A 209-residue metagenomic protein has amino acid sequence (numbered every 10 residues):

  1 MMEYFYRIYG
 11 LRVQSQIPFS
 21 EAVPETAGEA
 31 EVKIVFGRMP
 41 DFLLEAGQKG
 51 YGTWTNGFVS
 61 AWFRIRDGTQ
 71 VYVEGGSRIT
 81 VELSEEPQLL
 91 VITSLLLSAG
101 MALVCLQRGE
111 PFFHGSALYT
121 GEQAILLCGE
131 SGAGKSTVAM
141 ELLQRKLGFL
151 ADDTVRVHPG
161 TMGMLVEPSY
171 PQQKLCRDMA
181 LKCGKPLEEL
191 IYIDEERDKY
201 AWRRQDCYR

Functional and structural regions predicted by a protein language model:
M1-Q88: Long, basic/Gly/Ser/Thr-rich N-terminal segments that mediate initial subcellular attachment or targeting
M2-P18, A22-V23, T120-E130, R145-R209: Glycine-rich, often acidic-flanked micro-motifs that create phosphate/phosphodiester-binding or positioning elements
G37, L106, R145-G148: Short, solvent-exposed cationic patches
W62-T69, V73-A124, G184: Extreme N-terminal, non-catalytic leader segments that precede Walker-type/kinase nucleotide-binding cores
A133-K135: Conserved glycine(s) of the Walker
V138-A139: Post-Walker A alpha-helix
L142: Aromatic pocket-lining residues of Rossmann-like dinucleotide-binding sites
